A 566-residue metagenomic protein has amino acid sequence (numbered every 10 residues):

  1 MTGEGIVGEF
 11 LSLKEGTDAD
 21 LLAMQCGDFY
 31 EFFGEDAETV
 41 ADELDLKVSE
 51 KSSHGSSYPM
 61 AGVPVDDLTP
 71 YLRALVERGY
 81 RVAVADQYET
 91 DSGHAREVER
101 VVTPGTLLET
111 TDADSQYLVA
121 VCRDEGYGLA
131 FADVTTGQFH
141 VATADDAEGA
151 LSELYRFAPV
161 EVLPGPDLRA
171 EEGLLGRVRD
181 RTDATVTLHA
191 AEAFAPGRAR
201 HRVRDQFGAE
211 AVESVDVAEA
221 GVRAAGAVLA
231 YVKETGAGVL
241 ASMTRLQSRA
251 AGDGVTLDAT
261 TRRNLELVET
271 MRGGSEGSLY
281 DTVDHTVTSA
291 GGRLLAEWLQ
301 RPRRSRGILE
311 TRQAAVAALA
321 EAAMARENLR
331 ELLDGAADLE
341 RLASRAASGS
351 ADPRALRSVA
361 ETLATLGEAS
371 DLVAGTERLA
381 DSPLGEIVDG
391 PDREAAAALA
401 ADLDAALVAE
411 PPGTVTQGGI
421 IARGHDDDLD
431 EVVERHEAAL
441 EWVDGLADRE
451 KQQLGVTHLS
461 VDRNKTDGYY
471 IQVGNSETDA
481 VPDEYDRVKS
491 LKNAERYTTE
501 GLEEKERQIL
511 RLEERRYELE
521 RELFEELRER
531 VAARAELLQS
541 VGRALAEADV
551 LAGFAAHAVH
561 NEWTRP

Functional and structural regions predicted by a protein language model:
M1-G277, D281-A290, Q300, I308-A317 (+2 more regions): Basic, polar low-complexity surface loops/patches
T2, L545-P566: Conserved NTPase motor "head" modules and their coupling/switch loops across ABC/AAA+ ATPases, GTPases, and GHKL ATPases
F29-Y30, G34-L44, S49-E50, P164-A209 (+5 more regions): A conserved P-loop NTPase coupling/switch region
A85-V98, D428-D430, A544-A552: Amphipathic alpha-helical
T135, V141, T311-E321, E340-R345 (+3 more regions): Short, charged/polar, low-complexity loop and linker segments that flank or interrupt alpha-helical bundles
V222, Q417-S460, T478: N-terminal accessory targeting/assembly segments
A227-L257, T261-R262, E266, M271-S275 (+5 more regions): Structured, non-catalytic alpha/beta "coupling" segments that mediate domain-domain communication and provide generic
S370, H436, E520, L538 (+1 more regions): Sequence periodicity and composition characteristic of long alpha-helical coiled-coils
